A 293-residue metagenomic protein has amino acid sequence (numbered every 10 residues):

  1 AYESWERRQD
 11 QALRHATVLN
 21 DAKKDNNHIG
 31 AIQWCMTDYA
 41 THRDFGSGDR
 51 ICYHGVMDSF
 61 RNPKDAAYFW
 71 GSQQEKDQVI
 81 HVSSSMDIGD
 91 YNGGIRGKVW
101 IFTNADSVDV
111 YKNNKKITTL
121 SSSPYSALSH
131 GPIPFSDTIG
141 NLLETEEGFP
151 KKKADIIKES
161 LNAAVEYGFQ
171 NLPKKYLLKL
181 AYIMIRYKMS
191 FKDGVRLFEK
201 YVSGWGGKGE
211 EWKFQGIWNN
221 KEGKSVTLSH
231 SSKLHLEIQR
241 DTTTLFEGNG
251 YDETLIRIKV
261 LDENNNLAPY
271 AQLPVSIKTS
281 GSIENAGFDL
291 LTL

Functional and structural regions predicted by a protein language model:
A1-V195: Extended substrate-binding grooves/exosites of carbohydrate-active enzymes
H54, K115-T119, A271-E284, F288-L290: Short, well-ordered beta-strand segments
I88-G94, T243-T254: Short, solvent-exposed loop/linker segments at the N-terminal edge of repeated beta-sheet extracellular domains
V99-T103, D252-P269: Beta-strand-rich structural segments
T119, N220-E237: Edge beta-strands of extracellular beta-sandwich domains
Y125-I139, Q239, G281-L293: Low-complexity "stalk/linker" and mucin-like segments enriched in Ser/Thr/Pro/Ala/Gly
E144-E159, S203-K221, L293: Short, aromatic- and glycine-rich surface loops/edge beta-strands on solvent-exposed regions
G207-E211, Y251-E253, Q272: Extracellular Ig-like/FN3 beta-sandwich strand-entry sites
